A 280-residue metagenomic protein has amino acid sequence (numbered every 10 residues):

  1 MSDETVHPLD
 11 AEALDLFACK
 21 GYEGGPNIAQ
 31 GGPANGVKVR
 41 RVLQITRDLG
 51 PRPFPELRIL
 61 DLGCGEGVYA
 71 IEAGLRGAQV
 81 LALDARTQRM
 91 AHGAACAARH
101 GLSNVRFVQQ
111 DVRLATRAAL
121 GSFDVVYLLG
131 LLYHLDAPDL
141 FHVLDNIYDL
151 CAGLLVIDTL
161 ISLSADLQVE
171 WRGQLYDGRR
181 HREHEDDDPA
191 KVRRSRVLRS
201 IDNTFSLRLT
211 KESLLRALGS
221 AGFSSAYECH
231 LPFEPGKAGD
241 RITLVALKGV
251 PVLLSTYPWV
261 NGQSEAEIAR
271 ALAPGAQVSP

Functional and structural regions predicted by a protein language model:
N35-P55: Conserved alpha-helix/loop element of class I SAM-dependent methyltransferases that forms part of the SAM/SAH-binding
E66-R76: Conserved SAM-binding loop of SAM-dependent methyltransferases across substrates and taxa, primarily the Class I
L75-S103: Class I SAM-dependent methyltransferase SAM/SAH-binding core
G101-R113: Conserved SAM-binding strand-loop segment of SAM-dependent methyltransferases
Y127: A conserved beta-strand element that flanks and buttresses the S-adenosyl-L-methionine
L135-N146, L150: A short, conserved alpha-helix within the catalytic core of class I
I157-D187: Conserved class I S-adenosyl-L-methionine
F205-G222: Short alpha-helix
